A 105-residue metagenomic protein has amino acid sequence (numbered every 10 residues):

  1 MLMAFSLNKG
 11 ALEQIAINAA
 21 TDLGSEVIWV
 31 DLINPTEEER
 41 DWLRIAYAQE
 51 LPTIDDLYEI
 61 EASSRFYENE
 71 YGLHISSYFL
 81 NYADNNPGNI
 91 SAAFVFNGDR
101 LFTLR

Functional and structural regions predicted by a protein language model:
M1-R105: Peripheral, non-transmembrane regulatory/ligand-interaction domains of membrane transport proteins
